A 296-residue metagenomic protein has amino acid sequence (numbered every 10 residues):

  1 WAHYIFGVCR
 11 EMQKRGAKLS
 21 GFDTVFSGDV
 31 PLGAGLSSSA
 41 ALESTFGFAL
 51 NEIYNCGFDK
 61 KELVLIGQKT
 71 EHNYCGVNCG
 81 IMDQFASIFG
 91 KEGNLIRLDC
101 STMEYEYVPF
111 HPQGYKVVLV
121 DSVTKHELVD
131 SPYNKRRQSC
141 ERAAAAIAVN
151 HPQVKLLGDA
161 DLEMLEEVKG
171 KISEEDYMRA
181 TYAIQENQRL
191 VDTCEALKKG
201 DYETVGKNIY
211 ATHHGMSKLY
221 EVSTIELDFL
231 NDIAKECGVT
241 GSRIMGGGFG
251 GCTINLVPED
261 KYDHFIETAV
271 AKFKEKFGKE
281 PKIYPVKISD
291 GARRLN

Functional and structural regions predicted by a protein language model:
W1-H111, K235-E236, Y262: Gly/Ser-rich oxyanion-binding loop with an adjacent helix/lid that shapes the negatively charged ligand pocket
G33, I53, E195, S217 (+1 more regions): Short, flexible active-site loop motifs that bind/organize anionic cofactors or intermediates
A40-A41, C252-L256: FabD-like malonyl-/acyl-CoA
N94-G241, L256-N296: C-terminal nucleotide
F249: Glycine-rich phosphate-binding loop
